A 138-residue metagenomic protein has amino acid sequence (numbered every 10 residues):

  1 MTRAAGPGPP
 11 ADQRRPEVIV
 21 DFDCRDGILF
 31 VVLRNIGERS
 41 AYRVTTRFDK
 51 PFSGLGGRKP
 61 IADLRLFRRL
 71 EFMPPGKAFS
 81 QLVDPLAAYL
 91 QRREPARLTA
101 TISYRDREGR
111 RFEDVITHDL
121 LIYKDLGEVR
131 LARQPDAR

Functional and structural regions predicted by a protein language model:
M1-S40, R47-F52, P135-R138: Membrane-proximal alpha-helical anchors
R15-D21, R25-D26, V32, A62 (+1 more regions): Acidic, serine/threonine- and proline-rich intrinsically disordered appendage/tail regions
C24, P74, R93-P95: Surface-exposed coil/turn segments at beta-strand junctions on protein surfaces, enriched
C24-F30, S80-L82, R97-T99: Short, solvent-exposed loop/turn segments enriched in Ser/Thr/Gly
L33-N35, P85, Y104: Hydrophobic beta-strand positions in extracellular immunoglobulin-like domains
A41-T45, R97-T99: Exposed beta-strand and adjacent loop surfaces of beta-rich binding modules that mediate intermolecular recognition
S53-L90: Intrinsically disordered, low-complexity Pro/Gly/Ser/Thr-rich segments with frequent PxxP/GP/PP motifs and embedded
R93-G109: Serine/threonine-enriched low-complexity regions used as flexible
